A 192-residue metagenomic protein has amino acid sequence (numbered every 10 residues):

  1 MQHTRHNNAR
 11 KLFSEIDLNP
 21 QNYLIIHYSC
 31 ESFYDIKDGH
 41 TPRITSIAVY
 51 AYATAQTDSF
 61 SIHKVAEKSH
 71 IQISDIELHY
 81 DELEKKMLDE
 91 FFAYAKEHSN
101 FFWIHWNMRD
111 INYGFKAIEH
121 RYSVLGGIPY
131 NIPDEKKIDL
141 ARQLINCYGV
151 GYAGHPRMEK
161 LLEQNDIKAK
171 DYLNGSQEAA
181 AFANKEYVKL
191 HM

Functional and structural regions predicted by a protein language model:
Q2-K116: Conserved non-catalytic scaffold segment of RNase H-like nuclease domains
R43-T45, Y50-I71, F101-M192: Metal-dependent phosphoesterase core characteristic of DEDDh/y 3'-5' exonuclease domains
